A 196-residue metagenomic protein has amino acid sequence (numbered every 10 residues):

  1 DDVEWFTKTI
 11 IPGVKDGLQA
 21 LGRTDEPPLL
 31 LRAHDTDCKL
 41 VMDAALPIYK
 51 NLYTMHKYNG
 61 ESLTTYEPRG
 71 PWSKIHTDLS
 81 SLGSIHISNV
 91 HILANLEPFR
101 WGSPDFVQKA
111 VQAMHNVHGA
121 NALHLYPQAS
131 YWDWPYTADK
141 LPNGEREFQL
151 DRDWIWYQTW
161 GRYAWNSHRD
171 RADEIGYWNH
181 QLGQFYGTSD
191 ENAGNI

Functional and structural regions predicted by a protein language model:
D1-N192, I196: Catalytic-core regions of glycoside hydrolase
